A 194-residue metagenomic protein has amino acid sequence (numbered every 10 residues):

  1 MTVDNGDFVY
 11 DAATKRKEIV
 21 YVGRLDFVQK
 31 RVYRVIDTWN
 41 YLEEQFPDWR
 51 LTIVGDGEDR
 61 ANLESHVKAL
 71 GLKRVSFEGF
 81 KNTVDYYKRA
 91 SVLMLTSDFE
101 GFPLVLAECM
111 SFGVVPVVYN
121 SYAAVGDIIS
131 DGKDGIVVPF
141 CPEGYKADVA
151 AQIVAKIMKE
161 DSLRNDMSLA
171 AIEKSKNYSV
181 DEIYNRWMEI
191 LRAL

Functional and structural regions predicted by a protein language model:
M1-K17: Acidic anion/phosphate-binding donor-loop and adjacent secondary structure in glycosyltransferase catalytic cores
K17, D26-Y41, E58-E64: A conserved mid-protein helix/loop that constitutes part of the nucleotide-sugar donor-binding site
N62-F80: Nucleotide-activated donor-binding/catalytic signature segment of Leloir-type glycosyltransferases, i.e., the conserved
D98: Aromatic "clamp/platform" in nucleotide-sugar-dependent glycosyltransferases that forms part of the donor/acceptor
V115-Y119, A124, I129: Short hydrophobic beta-strand element within catalytic cores of glycosyltransferases and related nucleotide-activated
G126-A155, S162: Change "using UDP/GDP/dTDP sugars" to "using nucleotide sugars
L163-N177, E189: A short, well-ordered alpha-helix in the C-terminal region of glycosyltransferases
V180-L194: C-terminal alpha-helical cap of glycosyltransferases
